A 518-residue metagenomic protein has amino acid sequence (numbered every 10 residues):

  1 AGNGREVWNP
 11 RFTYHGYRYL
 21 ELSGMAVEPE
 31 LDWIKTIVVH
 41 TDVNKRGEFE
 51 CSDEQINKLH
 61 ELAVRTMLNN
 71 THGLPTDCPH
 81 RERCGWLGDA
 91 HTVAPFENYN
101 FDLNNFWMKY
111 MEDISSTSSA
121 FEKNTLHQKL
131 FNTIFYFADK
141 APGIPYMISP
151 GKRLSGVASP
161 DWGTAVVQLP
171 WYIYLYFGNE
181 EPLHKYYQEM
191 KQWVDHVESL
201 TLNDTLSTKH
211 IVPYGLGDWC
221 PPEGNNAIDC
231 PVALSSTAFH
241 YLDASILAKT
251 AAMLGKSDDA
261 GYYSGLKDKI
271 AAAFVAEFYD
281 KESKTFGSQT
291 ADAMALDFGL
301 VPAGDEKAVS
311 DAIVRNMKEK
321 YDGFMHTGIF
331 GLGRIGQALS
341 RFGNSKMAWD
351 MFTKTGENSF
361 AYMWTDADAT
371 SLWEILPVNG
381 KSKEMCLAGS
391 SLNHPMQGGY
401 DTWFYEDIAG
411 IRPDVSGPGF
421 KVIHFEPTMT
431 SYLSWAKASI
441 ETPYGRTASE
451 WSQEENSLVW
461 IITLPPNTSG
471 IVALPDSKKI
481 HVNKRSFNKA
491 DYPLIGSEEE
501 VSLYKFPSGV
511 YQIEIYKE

Functional and structural regions predicted by a protein language model:
A1, H72-L74, C78, L126-K129 (+2 more regions): The feature captures the catalytic groove of carbohydrate-active enzymes
A1-R81, G88-D89, N105-F106, T125-Y136 (+3 more regions): Extracellular/oxidizing-compartment recognition motifs
N9-F12, S23, G88-T117, P170-E180 (+4 more regions): Alpha-helical support elements that line or immediately flank enzyme active sites and cofactor-binding pockets
L20, A63, V93, N179 (+4 more regions): Conserved hydrophobic/aromatic pocket- or pore-lining residues that grip, position, or stack substrates in active sites
N57-H60, V64, N104-S115, F131-I134 (+8 more regions): Hydrophobic core segments within long, regular secondary-structure runs in both alpha- and beta-rich folds
N104-N226, G356-G380: Helix-terminus loop motifs that line ligand-binding clefts
G265, W349-E518: Non-catalytic C-terminal accessory modules of carbohydrate-active enzymes
K320-S359, M363: Repeat-solenoid scaffold signature
